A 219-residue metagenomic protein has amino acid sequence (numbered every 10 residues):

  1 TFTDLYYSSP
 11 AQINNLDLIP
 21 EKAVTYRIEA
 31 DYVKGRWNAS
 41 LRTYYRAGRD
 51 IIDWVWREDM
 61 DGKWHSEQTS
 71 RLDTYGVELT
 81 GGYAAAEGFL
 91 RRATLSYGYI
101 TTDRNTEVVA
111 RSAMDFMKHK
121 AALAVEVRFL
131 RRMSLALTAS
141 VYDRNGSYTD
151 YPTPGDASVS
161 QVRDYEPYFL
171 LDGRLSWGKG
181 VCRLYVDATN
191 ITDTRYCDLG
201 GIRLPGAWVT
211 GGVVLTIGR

Functional and structural regions predicted by a protein language model:
T1-R49, R57-A84, A113-H119, D164-E166 (+1 more regions): Outer-membrane beta-barrel signature, preferentially recognizing the C-terminal barrel domain of Gram-negative
F2-S9, L16, I51-M60, I100-S112 (+2 more regions): Outer-membrane beta-barrel translocator domains and adjoining extracellular loop/strand segments of Gram-negative
L16, Y97-G98, A207, G211: Extracytoplasmic/periplasmic beta-strand context in beta-sandwich domains, especially the cupredoxin/COX2 CuA-binding
D31, E126, S176-G178: Well-ordered beta-strand positions
G35-W37, F89-A93, H119-A121, R131-M133 (+3 more regions): Outer-envelope beta-barrel architecture signal
Y44-A47, H65-D150, T192, D198 (+1 more regions): Gram-negative outer-membrane beta-barrel transporters
R49, V141-G155, S176-R219: C-terminal beta-signal and adjacent terminal beta-strands/loops of Gram-negative outer-membrane beta-barrel proteins
P152-Q161, P167-D172: Short, local alpha-helical segments
